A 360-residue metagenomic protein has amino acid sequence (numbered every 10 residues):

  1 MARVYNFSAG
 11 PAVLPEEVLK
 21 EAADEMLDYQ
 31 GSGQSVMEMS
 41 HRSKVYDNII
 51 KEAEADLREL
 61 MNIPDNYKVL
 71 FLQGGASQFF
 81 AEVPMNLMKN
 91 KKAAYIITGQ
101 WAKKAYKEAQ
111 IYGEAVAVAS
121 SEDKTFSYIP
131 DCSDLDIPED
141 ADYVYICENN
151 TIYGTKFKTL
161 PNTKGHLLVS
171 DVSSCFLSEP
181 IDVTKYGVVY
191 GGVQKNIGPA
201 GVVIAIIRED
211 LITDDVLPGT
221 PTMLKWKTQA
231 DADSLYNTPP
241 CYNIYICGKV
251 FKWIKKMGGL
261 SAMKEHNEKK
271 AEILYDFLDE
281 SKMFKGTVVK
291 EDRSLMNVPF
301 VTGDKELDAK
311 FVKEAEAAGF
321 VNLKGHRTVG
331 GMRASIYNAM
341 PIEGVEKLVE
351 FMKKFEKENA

Functional and structural regions predicted by a protein language model:
A2-V4, A317, G330-A360: PLP-dependent enzyme catalytic core of the Aspartate aminotransferase-like
R3-E54: A glycine-/small-polar-enriched, mobile loop at the entrance of the PLP active site in fold-type I
G10, A109, S121-F176: Active-site phosphate-binding strand-loop segment of PLP-dependent enzymes
P15, V193-Y275, V289, E358-A360: Active-site C-terminal subdomain of aminotransferase-like
G33-F79, N86, Q100, E108: Conserved N-terminal alpha-helix of the aminotransferase class I/II PLP-enzyme fold
S77-D142: PLP-dependent aminotransferase-like
V169, V183-Q194, V203: Conserved active-site segment immediately N-terminal to the catalytic lysine that forms the internal aldimine
F284-A315: Conserved PLP-binding catalytic core of the aspartate aminotransferase-like
